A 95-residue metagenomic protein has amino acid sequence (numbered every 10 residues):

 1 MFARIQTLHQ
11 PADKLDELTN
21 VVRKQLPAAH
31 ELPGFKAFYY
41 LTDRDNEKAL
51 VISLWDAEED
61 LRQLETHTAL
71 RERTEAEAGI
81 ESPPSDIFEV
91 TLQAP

Functional and structural regions predicted by a protein language model:
M1-A49, D56-T68, A76-P95: Short S/T/G/P-rich N-terminal loop/turn motif that feeds into the first structured element of a domain
R71: Compact nucleic-acid interaction/catalytic patches
